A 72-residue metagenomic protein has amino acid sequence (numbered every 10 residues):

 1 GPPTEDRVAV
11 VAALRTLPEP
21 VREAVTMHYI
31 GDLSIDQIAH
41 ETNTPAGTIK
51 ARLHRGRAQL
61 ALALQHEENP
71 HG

Functional and structural regions predicted by a protein language model:
G1-R15: Acidic, proline/glycine-rich intrinsically disordered inter-domain spacer in sigma factors
P20-V21: The N-cap/first-turn positions of alpha helices within or immediately adjacent to helix-turn-helix DNA-binding domains
A24-H28: A short pre-motif secondary-structure segment
T42-H66: DNA-recognition helix of helix-turn-helix
H66-G72: Actinobacteria-biased recognition of intrinsically disordered, low-complexity terminal regions
